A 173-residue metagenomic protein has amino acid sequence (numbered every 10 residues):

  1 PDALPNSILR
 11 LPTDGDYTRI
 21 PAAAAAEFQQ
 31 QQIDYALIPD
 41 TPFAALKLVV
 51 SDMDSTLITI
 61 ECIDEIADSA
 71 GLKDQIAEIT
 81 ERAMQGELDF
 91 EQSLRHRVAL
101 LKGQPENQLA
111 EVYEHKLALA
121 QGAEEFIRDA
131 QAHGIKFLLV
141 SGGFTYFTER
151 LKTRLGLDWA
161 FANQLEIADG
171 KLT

Functional and structural regions predicted by a protein language model:
P1-S51: Non-catalytic pre-domain segments flanking phosphatase-related domains
D2-P12, T41-P42, T56-G170: Alpha-helical substrate-recognition element adjacent to the catalytic core
T173: Glycine-rich tight-turn/loop motif centered on a GG-T
